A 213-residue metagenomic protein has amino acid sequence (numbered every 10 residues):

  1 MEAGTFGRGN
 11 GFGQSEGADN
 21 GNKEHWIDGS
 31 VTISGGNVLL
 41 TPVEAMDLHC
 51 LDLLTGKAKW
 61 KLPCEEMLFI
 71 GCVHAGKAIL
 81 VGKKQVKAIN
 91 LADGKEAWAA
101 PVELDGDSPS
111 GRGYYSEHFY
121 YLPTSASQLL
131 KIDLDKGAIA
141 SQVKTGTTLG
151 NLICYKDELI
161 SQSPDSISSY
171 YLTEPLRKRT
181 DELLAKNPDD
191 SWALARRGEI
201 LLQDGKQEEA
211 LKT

Functional and structural regions predicted by a protein language model:
A3-Q14: Acidic/polar low-complexity surface segments
G9, G17-L48, K61-K87, A100 (+5 more regions): Repeat-blade elements of multi-bladed beta-propeller folds
S15-N20, K57-L62, K95-L104, A138-V143 (+1 more regions): A short beta-strand motif characteristic of beta-propeller blades
D52-T55, N90-G94, D133-K136, T173: Short loop/turn segments that connect beta-strands within beta-propeller blades
S169-P175: Short beta-strand-to-coil "C-cap" segments at the C-terminal boundary of structured domains/repeats, marking
P175-R196: Alpha-helical tetratricopeptide repeat
